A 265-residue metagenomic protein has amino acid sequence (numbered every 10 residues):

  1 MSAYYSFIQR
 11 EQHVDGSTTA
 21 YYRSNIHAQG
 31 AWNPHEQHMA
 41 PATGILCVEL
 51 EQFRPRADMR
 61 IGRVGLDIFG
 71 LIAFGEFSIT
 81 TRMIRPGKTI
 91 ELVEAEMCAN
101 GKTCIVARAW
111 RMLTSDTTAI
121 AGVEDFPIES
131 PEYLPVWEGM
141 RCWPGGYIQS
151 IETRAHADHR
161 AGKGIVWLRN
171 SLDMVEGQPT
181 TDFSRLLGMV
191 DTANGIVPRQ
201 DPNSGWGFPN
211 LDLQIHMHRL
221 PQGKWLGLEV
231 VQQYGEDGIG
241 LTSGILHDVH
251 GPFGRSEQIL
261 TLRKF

Functional and structural regions predicted by a protein language model:
M1-F265: Terminal targeting signals and extreme-terminal segments of soluble enzymes
